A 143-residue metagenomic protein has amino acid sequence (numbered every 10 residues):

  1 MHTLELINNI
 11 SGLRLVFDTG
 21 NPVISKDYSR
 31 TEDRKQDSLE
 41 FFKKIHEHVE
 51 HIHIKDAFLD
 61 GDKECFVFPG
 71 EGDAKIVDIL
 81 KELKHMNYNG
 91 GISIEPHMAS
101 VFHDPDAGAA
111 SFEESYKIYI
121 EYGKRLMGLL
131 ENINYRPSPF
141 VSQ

Functional and structural regions predicted by a protein language model:
T3-Q143: Histidine-acidic metal/acid-base catalytic patches
